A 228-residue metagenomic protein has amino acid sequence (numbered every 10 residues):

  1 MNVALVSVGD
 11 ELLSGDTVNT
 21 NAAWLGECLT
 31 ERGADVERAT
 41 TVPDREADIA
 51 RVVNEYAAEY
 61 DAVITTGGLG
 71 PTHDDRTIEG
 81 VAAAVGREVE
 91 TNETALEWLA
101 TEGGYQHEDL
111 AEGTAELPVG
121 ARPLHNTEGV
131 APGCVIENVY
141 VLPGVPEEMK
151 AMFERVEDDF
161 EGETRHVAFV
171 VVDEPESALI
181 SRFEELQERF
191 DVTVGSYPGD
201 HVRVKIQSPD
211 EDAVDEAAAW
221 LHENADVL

Functional and structural regions predicted by a protein language model:
M1-D44: Glycine-rich phosphate/diphosphate-binding loop of Rossmann-like nucleotide-binding domains
V6-S7, T65-G67, L142-P143, Y197: Short beta-strand segments
V8-D10, T65-H73, P209: Glycine-rich beta-strand-to-loop/alpha-helix junction loops that act as flexible
E11, T17, L69-T72, A131 (+1 more regions): Gly/Ser/Thr-rich beta-alpha loop segments that engage phosphate groups in nucleotides
S14-T17, D48, H73, A178 (+1 more regions): Secondary-structure boundary/capping motif
A34-T41, A47-N54, A58, V63-T65 (+1 more regions): Proline/glycine-rich low-complexity loops and linkers
E137-N224: An accessory alpha-helical subdomain
D226-L228: Generic C-terminus detector
